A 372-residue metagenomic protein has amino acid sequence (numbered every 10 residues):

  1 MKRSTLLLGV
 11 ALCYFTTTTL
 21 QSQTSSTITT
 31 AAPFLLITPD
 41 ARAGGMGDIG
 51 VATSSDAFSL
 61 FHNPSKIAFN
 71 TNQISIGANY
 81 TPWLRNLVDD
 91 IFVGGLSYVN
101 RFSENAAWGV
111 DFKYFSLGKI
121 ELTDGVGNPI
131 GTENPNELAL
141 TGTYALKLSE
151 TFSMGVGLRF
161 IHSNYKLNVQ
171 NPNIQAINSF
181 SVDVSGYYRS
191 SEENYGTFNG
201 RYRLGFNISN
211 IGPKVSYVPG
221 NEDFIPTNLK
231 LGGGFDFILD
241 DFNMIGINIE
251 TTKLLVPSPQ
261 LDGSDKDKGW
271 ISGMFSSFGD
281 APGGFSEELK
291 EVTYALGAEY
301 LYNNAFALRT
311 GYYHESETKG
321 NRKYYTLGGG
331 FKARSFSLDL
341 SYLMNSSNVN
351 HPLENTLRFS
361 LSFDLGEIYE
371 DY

Functional and structural regions predicted by a protein language model:
M1-S25, K253: Bacterial Sec-dependent N-terminal signal peptides
Q23-Y372: Subset of outer-membrane beta-barrel
